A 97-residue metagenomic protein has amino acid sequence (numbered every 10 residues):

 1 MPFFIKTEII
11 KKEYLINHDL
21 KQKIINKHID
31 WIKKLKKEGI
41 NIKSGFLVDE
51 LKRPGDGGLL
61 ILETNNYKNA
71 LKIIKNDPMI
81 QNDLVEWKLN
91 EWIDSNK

Functional and structural regions predicted by a protein language model:
M1-K97: Conserved, structured core segments of small domains
